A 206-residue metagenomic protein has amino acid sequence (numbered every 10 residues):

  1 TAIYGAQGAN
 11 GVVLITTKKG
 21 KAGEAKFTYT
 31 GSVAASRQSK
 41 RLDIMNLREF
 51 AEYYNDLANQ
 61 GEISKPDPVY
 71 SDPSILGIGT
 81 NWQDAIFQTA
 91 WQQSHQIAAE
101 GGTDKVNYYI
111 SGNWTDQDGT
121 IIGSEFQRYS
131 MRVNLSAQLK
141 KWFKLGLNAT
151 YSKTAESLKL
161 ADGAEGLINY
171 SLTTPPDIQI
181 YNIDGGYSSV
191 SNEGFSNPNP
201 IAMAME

Functional and structural regions predicted by a protein language model:
T1-A2, A6, G11, A34-A35 (+1 more regions): Periplasmic N-terminal accessory/gating domains of Gram-negative outer-membrane beta-barrel systems
T1-L14, Q127-K141: Conserved, well-structured beta-alpha core segment at the onset of a catalytic domain
T1-T28, Q92-S94, N107, N113-T115: A beta-strand signature from Gram-negative outer-membrane beta-barrel systems, especially the internal plug domain
G5-A6, F87-W91, E100, G123-Q127: Short sequence motifs at beta-strands and strand-loop junctions characteristic of Gram-negative outer-membrane
T16-K18, A98-G102, S111, R132-S136 (+1 more regions): Transmembrane beta-barrel domains of outer membrane proteins
T17-K19, I97, T103-K105, D116-D118 (+1 more regions): Outer-membrane beta-barrel proteins
K21-G79, G119-S124, S130, N134-E206: Surface-exposed loop/interface segments of Gram-negative outer-membrane beta-barrel transport/assembly proteins
D72-E100: Outer-membrane beta-barrel transmembrane domain signature of Gram-negative proteins, especially the mid-to-C-terminal
